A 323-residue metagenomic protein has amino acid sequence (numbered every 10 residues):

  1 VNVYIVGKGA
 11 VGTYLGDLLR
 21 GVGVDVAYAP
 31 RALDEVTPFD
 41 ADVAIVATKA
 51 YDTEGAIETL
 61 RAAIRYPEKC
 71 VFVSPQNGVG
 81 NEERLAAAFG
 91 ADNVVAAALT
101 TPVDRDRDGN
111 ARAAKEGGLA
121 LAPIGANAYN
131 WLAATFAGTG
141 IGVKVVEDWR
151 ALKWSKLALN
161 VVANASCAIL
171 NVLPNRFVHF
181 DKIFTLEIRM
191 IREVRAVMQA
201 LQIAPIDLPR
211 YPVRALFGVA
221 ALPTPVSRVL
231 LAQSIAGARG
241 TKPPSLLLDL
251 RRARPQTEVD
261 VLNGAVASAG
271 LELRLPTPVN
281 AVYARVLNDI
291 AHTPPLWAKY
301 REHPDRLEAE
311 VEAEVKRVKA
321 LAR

Functional and structural regions predicted by a protein language model:
V1-F39: NAD(P)+-binding Rossmann beta1-loop-alpha1 motif at the extreme N-terminus of oxidoreductases
T13-G16, L33-R112: Rossmann-like NAD(P)(H) cofactor-binding subdomain of soluble oxidoreductases
Y51, Q76, G80, N127 (+5 more regions): Conserved active-site and cofactor/substrate-binding residues in soluble primary-metabolism enzymes
G78-V162, C167, N171: Rossmann-fold dinucleotide-binding core
A137-V213: Active-site-lining helix/loop region of Rossmann-like oxidoreductase modules
I191-R323: NAD(P)-dependent Rossmann-like dehydrogenase/reductase catalytic/cofactor-binding core
